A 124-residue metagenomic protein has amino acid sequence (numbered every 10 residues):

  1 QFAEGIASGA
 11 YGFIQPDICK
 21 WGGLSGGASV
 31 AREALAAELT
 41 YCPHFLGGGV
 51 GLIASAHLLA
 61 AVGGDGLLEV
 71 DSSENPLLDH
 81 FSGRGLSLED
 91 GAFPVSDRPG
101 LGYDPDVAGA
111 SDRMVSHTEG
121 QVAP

Functional and structural regions predicted by a protein language model:
Q1-A92, S96: Shared catalytic-loop signature of beta/alpha-barrel
F81-P124: C-terminal extensions of enzymes
